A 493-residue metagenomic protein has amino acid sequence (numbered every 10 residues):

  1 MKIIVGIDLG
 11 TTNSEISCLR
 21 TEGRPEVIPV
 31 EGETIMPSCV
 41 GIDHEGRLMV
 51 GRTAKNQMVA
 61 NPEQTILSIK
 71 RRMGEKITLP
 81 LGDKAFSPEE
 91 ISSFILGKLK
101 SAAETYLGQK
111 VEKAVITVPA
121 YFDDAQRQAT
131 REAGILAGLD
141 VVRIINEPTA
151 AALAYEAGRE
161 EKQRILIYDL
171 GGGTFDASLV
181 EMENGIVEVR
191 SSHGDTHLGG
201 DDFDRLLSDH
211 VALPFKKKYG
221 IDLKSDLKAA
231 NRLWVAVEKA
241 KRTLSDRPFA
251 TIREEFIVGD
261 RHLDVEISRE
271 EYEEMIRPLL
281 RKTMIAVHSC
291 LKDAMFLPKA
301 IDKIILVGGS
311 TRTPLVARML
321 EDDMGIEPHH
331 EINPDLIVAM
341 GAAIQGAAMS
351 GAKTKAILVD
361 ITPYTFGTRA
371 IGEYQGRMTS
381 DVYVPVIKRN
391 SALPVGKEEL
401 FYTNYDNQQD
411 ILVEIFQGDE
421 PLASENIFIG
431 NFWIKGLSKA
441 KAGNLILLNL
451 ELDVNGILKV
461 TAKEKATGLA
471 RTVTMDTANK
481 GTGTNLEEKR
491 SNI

Functional and structural regions predicted by a protein language model:
M1-E75, L79-A85, F94, S101-I493: Oxyanion-binding/catalytic loops of NTP- or PPi-dependent enzymes
